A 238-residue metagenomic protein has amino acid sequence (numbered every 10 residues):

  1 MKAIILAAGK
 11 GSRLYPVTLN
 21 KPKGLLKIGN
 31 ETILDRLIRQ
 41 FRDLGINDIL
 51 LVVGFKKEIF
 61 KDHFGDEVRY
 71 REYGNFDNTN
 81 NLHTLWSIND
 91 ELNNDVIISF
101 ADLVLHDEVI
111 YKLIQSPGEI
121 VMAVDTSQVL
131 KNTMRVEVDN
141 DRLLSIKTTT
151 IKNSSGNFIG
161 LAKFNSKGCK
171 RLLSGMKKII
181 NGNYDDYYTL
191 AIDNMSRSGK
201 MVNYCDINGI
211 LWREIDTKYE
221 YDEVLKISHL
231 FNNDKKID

Functional and structural regions predicted by a protein language model:
M1-T18: N-terminal nucleotide-binding beta1-loop-alpha1 segment
K2-I5, K27, E31-D95: Conserved N-terminal catalytic core of the sugar/cofactor nucleotidyltransferase
G9, D102, T217: Active-site glycine-centered loops adjacent to acidic/histidine catalytic or metal-binding residues that shape
R13, I59-D62, E108, R171 (+3 more regions): Phosphate- and divalent-cation-binding pockets in alpha/beta enzyme and binding domains that engage nucleotide-derived
G24, E67-R69, M201-N203: Conserved beta-strand segments of alpha/beta enzyme cores
L25, V136-V138, Y204: A structural signal for short hydrophobic beta-strand segments in well-ordered beta-sheet cores
D62-M134, N140, S166-K167: Conserved beta-loop-beta/alpha segment of the NTase-like Rossmann-fold superfamily that binds/positions NTPs
I114, L144-W212, Y219-D222, K226-I237: Catalytic-core segments of class I nucleotidyltransferases/pyrophosphorylases that form NMP-activated intermediates
